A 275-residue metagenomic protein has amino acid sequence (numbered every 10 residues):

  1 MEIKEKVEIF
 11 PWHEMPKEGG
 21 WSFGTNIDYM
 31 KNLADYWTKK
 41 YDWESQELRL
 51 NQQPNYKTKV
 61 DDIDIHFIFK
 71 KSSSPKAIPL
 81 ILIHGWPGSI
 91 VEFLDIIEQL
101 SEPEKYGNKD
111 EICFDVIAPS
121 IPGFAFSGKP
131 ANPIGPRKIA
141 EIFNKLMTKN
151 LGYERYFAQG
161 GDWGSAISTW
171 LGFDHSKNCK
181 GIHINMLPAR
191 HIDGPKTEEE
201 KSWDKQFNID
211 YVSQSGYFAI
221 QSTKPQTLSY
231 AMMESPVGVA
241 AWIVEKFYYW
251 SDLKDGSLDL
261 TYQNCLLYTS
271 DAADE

Functional and structural regions predicted by a protein language model:
E2-K71, K76: Non-catalytic accessory segments flanking enzyme active sites
K4, A140, V237-A240: An amphipathic alpha-helix signature
V7, I243-V244, S270: Short alpha-helical scaffolding segments that buttress acidic/His motifs in well-ordered protein cores
W12-M15, E102-K105, D252-D255: Short, flexible helix-adjacent loops and helix caps
N51-I83, P87-L228, Y249-W250: Catalytic cores of eukaryotic secretory-pathway lumenal/extracellular enzymes that build and remodel glycoconjugates
S222, M233-D252: Glycine-rich, aromatic-lined ligand/substrate-binding cores of catalytic and carbohydrate-binding domains
K254-G256, L260-L266: Polyanion-binding catalytic cores of nucleic-acid enzymes and NTP/SAM-utilizing transferases
Y268-E275: Conserved small/polar residues in nucleotide/adenosyl-binding loops
